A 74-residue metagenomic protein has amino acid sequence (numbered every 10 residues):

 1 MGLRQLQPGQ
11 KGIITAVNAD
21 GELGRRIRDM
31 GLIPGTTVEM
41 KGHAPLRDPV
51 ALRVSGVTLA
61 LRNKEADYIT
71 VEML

Functional and structural regions predicted by a protein language model:
M1, N18-D20, G42-R47: Short, charged beta-turn/beta-strand-edge "cap" motif at the junction between a beta-strand and an adjacent loop
G2-L3, T58: A generic local secondary-structure boundary/capping motif
L23-R26: Short alpha-helix capping/helix-loop boundary micro-motifs
H43-L74: C-terminal structural segments of small proteins and small subunits
